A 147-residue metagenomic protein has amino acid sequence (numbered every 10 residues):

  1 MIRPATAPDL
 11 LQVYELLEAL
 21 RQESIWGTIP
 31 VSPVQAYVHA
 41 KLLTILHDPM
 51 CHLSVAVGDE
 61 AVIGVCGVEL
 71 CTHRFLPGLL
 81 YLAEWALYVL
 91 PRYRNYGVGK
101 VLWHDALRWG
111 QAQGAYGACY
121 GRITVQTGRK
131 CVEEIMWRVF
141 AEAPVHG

Functional and structural regions predicted by a protein language model:
M1-E15: A short beta-loop-alpha structural element at the N-terminal edge of CoA-dependent acyl/N-acetyltransferase catalytic
R21-K41: Conserved GNAT-fold acetyl-CoA-binding loop/helix
L42-V55: A short helix-loop-beta-strand connector motif used in the catalytic cores of GNAT acetyltransferases and, in some
V55, A61-L70: Conserved beta-strand in the GNAT
H73-E84: A conserved beta-turn-beta hairpin within the catalytic core of GNAT-like acetyltransferases that forms part
W85-N95: A short, internal acetyl-CoA/4′-phosphopantetheine-binding micro-motif in the GNAT/acyltransferase core
N95-R108: Conserved acetyl-CoA-binding loop-helix of GNAT-fold acetyltransferases
Q111-I123: Conserved GNAT acetyl-CoA-binding A-motif
